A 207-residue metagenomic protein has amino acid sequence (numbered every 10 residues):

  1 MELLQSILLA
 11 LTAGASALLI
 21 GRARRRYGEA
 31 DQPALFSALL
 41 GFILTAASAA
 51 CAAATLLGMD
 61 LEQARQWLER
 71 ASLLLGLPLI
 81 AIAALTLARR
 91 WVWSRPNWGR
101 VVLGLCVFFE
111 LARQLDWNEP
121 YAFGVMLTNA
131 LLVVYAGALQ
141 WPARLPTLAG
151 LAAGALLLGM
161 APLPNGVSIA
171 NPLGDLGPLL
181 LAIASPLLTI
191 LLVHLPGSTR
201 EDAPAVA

Functional and structural regions predicted by a protein language model:
M1-T12, A52, Q66-A81, P120-V134 (+1 more regions): Alpha-helical transmembrane segments of polytopic membrane proteins
M1-W67, R200-P204: N-terminal topogenic module of multi-pass integral membrane proteins
A17-G28, L85-V92, Y135-P142, L192-G197: Structural signal for the C-terminal ends of transmembrane alpha-helices and the immediately following loop
E29-L44, V92-V102, P142-A153, D202-A207: Membrane-interfacial loop-to-transmembrane alpha-helix junctions, especially the N-terminal start
L44-C51, L103-Q114, L151-N165: Aromatic-anchored segments of alpha-helical transmembrane domains
M59-Q63, L111-A122, G166-P172: Membrane-interface helix caps and helix-loop-helix hairpins in membrane proteins
E69-W141: Membrane-proximal helix-loop-helix units in multi-pass membrane proteins
Y135-A207: C-terminal transmembrane-bundle signature of multipass membrane proteins, characterized by strong activation on
